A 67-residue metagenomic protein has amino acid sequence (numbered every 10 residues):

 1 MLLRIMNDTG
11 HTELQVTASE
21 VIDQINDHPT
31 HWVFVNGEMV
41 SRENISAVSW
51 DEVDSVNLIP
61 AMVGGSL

Functional and structural regions predicted by a protein language model:
M1-L67: Ubiquitin-like/PB1-type beta-grasp interaction modules and other compact soluble beta-rich domains
